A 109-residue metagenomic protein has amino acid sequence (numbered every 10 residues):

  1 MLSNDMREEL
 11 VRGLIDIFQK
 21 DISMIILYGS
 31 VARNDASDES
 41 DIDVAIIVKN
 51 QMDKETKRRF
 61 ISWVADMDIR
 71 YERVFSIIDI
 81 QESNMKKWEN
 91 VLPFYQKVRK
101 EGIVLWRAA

Functional and structural regions predicted by a protein language model:
M1-M24, R33-N34, D38, K49-A109: Catalytic core of pol beta-like nucleotidyltransferases
S30: Recognition helix of helix-turn-helix/homeodomain-like DNA-binding domains that insert into the DNA major groove
D43-I47: Short beta-strand->loop micro-motif that forms the acidic, two-metal-ion catalytic signature in nucleotide-processing
